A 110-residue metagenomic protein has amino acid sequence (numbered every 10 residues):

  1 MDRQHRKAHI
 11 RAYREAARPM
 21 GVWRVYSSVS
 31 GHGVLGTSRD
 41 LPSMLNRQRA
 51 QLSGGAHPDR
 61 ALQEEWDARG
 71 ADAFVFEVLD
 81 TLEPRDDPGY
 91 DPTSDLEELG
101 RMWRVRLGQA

Functional and structural regions predicted by a protein language model:
D2-L35, R39-A110: Structure-specific nucleic-acid interaction/processing domains
